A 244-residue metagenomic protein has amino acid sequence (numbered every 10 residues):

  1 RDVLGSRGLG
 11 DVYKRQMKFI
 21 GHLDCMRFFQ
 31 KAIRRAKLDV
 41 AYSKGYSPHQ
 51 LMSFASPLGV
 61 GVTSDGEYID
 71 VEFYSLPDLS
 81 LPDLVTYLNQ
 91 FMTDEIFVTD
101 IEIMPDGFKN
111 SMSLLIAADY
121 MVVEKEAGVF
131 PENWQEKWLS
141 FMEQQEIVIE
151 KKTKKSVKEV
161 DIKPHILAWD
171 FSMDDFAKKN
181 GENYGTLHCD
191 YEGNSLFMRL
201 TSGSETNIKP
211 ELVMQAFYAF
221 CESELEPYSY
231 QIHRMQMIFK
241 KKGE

Functional and structural regions predicted by a protein language model:
D2-Y13: Single conserved hydrophobic/aromatic residue that forms the stacking wall/gate of nucleotide- or nucleobase-binding
G10-D11, E67-V71, A117-E124, G193-L200: Short, hydrophobic beta-strand segments
K14-Y42: N-terminal ordered "arm"
A41-Y74: Short, charge-patterned binding micro-sites
D65-M121: Ordered, amphipathic secondary-structure segments that act as subunit-interaction surfaces in large macromolecular
P77-Y87, E126-L139, S204-L212: Short, conserved charged micro-motifs
F108-E126, A168, F239-E244: Short, low-order "capping/linker" segments at domain edges
L139-E244: Core RNA-modification/binding signature centered on pseudouridine synthases
